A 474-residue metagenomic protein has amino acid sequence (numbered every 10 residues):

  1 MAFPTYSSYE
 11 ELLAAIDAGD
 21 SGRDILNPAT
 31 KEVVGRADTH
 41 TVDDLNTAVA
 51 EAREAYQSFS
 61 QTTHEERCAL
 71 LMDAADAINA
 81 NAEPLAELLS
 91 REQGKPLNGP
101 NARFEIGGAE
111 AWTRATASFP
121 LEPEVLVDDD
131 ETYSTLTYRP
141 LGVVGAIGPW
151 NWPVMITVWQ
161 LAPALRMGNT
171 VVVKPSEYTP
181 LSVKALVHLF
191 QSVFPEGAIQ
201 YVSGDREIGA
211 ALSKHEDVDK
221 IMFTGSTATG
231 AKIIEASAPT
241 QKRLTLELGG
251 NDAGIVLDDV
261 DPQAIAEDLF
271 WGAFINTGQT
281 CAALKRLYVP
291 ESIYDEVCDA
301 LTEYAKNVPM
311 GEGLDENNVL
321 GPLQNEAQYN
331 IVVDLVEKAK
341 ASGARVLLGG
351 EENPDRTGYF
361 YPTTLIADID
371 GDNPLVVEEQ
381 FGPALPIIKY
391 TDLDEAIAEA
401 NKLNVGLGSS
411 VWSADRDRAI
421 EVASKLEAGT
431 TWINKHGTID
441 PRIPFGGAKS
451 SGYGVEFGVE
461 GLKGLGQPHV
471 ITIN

Functional and structural regions predicted by a protein language model:
M1-T132: N-terminal Rossmann-like NAD(P)+-binding subdomain of aldehyde/semialdehyde dehydrogenases
F3, A228-D370, I433: ALDH superfamily catalytic-core signature
D20-R23, L284, L407: Short loop/turn microsegments at loop-to-beta-strand junctions
A29-R36, V218, P309, N353 (+1 more regions): Conserved C-terminal structural/oligomerization subdomain of aldehyde/semialdehyde dehydrogenase
K31, R67, L89, G168 (+8 more regions): Residue-level signal for inorganic ion chemistry
V34-H40, E54-Q61, A146, G254-L257 (+5 more regions): Short, well-ordered beta-strand elements within core beta-sheets of diverse protein domains
Y56, S60, A75-A82, A86 (+17 more regions): Structural signal for hydrophobic packing residues in well-ordered secondary-structure cores of soluble enzyme domains
E124-A264, Y390: Rossmann-like NAD(P) dinucleotide-binding subdomain of oxidoreductase/dehydrogenase enzymes
